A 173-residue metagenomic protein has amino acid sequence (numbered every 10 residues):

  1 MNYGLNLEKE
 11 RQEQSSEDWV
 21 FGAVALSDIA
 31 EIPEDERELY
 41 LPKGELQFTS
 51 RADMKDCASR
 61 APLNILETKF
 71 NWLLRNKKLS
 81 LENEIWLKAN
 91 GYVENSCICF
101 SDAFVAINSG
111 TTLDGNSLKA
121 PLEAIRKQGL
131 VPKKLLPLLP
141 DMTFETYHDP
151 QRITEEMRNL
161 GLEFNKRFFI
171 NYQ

Functional and structural regions predicted by a protein language model:
M1-Y40: N-terminal zymogen propeptides
N2-L5, D53, S59, L63-E67 (+1 more regions): Predominantly the structural core of cysteine protease catalytic domains
Q12-Q14, P33, I85, V93 (+3 more regions): Short linear sequence motifs
E34-L41, R167, N171-Q173: Short, charged, low-hydrophobicity "junction" segments
Y40-S96, F104, T112-Q128: Active-site-adjacent structural elements in enzyme catalytic domains
